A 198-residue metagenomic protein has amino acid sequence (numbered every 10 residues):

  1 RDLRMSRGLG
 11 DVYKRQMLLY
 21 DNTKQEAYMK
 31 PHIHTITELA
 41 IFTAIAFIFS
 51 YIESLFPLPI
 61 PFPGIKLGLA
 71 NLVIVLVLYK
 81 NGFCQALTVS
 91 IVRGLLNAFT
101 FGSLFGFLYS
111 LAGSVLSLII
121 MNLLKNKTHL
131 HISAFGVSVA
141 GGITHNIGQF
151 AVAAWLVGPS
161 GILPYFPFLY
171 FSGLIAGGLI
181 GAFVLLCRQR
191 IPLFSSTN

Functional and structural regions predicted by a protein language model:
R1-Y13: Short, small-residue-biased leader/transition segments that mark boundaries at the very start of proteins
M29-V77: Hydrophobic transmembrane alpha-helices
P31-F42, L67, N71, A86 (+5 more regions): Residue-level signature of transmembrane alpha-helical entry/exit and packing/kink sites in multi-pass membrane
L39-I41, I48, V89, S110-T144: Short helix-perturbing small/polar motifs within transmembrane alpha-helices
A46-S50, R93, N97, S117 (+6 more regions): Alpha-helical transmembrane segments of multipass membrane proteins
S50-L67, V92-M121, V157-G161, Y165-F166: Interfacial aromatic-anchored transmembrane helix boundaries in multi-pass membrane proteins
L69-F83, I120-K125: Generic transmembrane alpha-helix motif of multi-pass integral membrane proteins
S103, F107-L108, K127-N198: Membrane-embedded alpha-helical hairpins and interfacial helices in multi-pass inner-membrane proteins
